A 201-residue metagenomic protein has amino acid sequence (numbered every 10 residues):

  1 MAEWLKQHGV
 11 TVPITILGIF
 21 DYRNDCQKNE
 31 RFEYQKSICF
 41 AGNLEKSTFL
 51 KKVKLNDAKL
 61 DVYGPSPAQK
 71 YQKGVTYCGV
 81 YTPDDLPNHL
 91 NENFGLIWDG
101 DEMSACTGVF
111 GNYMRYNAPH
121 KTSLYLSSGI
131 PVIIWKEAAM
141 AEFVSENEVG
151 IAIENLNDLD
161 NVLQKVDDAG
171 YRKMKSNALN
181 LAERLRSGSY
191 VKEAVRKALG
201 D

Functional and structural regions predicted by a protein language model:
M1-E3, E45-K46, V132, A139-M140 (+1 more regions): Alpha-helix capping/helix-boundary segments
M1-P13: A short, active-site helix/loop in glycosyltransferases that binds the activated sugar's phosphate group
W4, I19-N91: Conserved catalytic-core segment of nucleotide-activated headgroup transferases in glycan assembly
I16-L17, I153: Hydrophobic residues at beta-strand termini and immediately following loops that shape nucleotide-binding pockets
N88-S128, I134-E142: Nucleotide-sugar-dependent
N147-I153: A short acidic/histidine/glycine-rich donor-binding loop in glycosyltransferase catalytic cores
E154-N157, N161, D168-L199: A charged, aromatic-enriched C-terminal amphipathic alpha-helix characteristic of glycosyltransferases across folds
